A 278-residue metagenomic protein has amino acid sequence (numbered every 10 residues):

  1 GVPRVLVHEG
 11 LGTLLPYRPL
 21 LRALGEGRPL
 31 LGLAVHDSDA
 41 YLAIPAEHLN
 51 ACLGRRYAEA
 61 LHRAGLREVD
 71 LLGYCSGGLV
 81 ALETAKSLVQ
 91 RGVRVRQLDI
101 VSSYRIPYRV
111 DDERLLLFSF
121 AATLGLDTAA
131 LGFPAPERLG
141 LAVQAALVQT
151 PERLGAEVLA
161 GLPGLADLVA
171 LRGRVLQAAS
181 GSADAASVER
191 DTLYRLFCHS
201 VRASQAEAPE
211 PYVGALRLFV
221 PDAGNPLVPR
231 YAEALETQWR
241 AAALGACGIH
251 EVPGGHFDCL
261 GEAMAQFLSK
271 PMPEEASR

Functional and structural regions predicted by a protein language model:
G1-R278: A hydrolase-biased, glycine/serine/histidine/acidic-enriched motif that marks catalytic-domain neighborhoods in diverse
